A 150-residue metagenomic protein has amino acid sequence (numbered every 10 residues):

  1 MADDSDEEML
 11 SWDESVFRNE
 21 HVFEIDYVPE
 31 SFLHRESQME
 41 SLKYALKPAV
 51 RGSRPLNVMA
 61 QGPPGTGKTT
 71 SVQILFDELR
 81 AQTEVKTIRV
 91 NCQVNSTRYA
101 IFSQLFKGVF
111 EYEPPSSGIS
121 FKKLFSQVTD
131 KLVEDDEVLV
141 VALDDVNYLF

Functional and structural regions predicted by a protein language model:
M1-R54, E78: A short, basic N-terminal segment
A2, L10-S15, E24, V72 (+1 more regions): Mid-core helix/loop region of P-loop NTP-binding domains shared across ATPases and GTPases
F32-E36, G65, N91-N95, G118 (+1 more regions): Conserved phosphate/pyrophosphate-binding and hydrolysis machinery centered on Walker-type P-loop NTPases, extending
G52-N57, G118-K122: Short helix/loop segment immediately N-terminal to the Walker
S53-I74, V94: Walker A/P-loop nucleotide-binding motif
S53-P55, T83-E84, E134-E137: Short loop/turn elements that form and flank the Walker-type P-loop nucleotide-binding site in RecA-like NTPase cores
N57-V58, A81-V94: Conserved catalytic segments around the Walker B and adjacent sensor/switch elements of P-loop NTPase domains
D77-K86, E111-E113: Post-Walker A helix-loop "phosphate-sensing" segment adjacent to the P-loop in P-loop NTPases
